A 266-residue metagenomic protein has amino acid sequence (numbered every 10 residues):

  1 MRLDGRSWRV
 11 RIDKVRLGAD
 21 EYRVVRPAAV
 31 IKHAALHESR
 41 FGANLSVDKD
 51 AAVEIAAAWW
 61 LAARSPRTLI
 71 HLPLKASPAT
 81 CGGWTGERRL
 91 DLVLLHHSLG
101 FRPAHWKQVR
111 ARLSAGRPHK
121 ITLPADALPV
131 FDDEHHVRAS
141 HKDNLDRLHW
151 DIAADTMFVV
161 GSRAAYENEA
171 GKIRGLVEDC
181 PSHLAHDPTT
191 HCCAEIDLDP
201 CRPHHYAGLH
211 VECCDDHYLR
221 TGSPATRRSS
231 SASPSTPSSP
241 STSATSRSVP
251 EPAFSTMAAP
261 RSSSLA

Functional and structural regions predicted by a protein language model:
M1-P234: Positively charged, low-complexity terminal tracts and the immediately adjacent first secondary-structure elements
S229-S248, P252-A266: Low-acidity, Ser/Thr- and Arg-rich intrinsically disordered low-complexity segments
